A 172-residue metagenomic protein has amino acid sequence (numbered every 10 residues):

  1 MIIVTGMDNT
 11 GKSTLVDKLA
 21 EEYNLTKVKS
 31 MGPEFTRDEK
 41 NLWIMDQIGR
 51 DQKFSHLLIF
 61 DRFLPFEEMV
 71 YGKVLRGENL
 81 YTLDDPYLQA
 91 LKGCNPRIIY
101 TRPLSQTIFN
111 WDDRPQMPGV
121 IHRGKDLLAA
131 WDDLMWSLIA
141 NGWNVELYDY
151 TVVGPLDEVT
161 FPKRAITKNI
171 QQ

Functional and structural regions predicted by a protein language model:
M1: Walker A (P-loop) ATP-phosphate-binding motif of ABC ATPase nucleotide-binding domains
V4: Hydrophobic anchor at the beta1->P-loop junction of P-loop NTPases
M7-T10, T14-L57, F66-V70: Conserved substrate/cofactor phosphate-moiety recognition/catalytic segment in nucleotide-dependent phosphotransferases
D8-T10, F63-E67, P103-Q106, V153-P155: Short, solvent-exposed loop/turn segments at secondary-structure junctions
F60-D61, T101, Y148: Active-site flanking residues adjacent to catalytic metal/cofactor-binding acidic residues
E68-D85: A mobile, often basic/glycine-rich helix-loop segment that functions as the active-site lid/recognition loop
L75, P86-L138: A glycine- and Lys/Arg-enriched "phosphate-lid" helix/loop adjacent to the NTP-binding pocket of small-molecule kinases
K125-Q172: NTP-dependent small-molecule kinase module
